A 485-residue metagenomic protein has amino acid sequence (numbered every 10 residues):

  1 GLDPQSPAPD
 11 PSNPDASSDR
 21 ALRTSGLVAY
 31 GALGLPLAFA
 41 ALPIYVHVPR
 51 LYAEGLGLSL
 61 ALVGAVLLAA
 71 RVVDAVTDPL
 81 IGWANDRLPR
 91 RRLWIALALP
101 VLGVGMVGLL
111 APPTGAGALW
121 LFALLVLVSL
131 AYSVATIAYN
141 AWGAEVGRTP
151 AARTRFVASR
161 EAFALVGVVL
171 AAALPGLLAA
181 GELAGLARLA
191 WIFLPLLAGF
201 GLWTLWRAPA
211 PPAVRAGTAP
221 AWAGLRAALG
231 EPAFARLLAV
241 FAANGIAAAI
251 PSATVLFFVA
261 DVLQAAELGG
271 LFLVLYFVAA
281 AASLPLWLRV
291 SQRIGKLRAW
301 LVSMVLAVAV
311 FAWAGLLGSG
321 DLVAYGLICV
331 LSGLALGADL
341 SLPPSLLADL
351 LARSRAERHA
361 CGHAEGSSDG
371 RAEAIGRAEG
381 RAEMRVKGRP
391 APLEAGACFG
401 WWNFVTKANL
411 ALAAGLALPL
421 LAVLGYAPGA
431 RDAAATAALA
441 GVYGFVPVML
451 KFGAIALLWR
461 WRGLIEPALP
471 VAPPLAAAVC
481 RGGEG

Functional and structural regions predicted by a protein language model:
L2-R23: Short, Lys/Arg-rich, polar N-terminal cytosolic tail immediately upstream of the first transmembrane signal-anchor
D10, A16-S17, E379, G388-A391: Intrinsically disordered and other compositionally biased segments
D19-H359, R371, E383, R389-C480 (+1 more regions): Membrane-embedded alpha-helical bundles of multi-pass transporters/translocases, especially carrier/permease families
A364, S368-V386: Long, intrinsically disordered low-complexity tandem-repeat segments
